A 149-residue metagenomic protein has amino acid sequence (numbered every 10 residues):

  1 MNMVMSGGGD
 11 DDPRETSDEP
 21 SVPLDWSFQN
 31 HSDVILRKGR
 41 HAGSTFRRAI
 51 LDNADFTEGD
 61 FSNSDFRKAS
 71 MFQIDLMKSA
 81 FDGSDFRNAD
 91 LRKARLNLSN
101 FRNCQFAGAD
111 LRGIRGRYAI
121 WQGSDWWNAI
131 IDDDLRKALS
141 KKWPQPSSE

Functional and structural regions predicted by a protein language model:
M3-E149: Tandem repeat scaffolds
